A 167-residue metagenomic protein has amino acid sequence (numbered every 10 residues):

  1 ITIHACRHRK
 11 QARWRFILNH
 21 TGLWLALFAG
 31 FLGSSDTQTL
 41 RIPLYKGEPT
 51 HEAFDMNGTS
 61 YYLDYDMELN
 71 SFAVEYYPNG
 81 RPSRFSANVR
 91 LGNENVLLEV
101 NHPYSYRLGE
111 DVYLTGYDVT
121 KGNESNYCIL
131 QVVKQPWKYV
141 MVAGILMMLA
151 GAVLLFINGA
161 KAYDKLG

Functional and structural regions predicted by a protein language model:
I1-G167: Solvent-exposed, non-transmembrane regions of integral membrane proteins
